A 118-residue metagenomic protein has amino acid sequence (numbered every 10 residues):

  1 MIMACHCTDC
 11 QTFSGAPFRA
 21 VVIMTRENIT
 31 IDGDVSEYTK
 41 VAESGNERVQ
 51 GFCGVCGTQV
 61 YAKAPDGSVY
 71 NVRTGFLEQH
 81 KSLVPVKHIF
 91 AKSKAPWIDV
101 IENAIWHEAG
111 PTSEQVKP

Functional and structural regions predicted by a protein language model:
M1-P118: A short Gly-Trp-Pro
